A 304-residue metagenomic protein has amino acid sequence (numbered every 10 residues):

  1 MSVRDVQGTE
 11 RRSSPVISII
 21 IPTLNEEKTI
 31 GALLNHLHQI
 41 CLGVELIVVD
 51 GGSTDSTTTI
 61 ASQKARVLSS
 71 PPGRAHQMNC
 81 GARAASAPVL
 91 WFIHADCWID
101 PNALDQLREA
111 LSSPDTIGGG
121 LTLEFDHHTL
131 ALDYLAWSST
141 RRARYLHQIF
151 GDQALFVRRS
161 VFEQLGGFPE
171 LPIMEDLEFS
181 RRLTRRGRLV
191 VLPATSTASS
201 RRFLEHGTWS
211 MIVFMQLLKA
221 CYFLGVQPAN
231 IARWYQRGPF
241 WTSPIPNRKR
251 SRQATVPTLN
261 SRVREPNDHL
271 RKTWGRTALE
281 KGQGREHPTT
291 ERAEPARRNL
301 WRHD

Functional and structural regions predicted by a protein language model:
M1-R12, R181-G275, E280, G284 (+1 more regions): Hydrophobic helical membrane-anchoring modules
K28-A32, D55-Q63: Acidic helix N-cap motif at the loop->helix transition within catalytic regions of sugar-transfer enzymes
N35-V44: Short, acidic, metal-binding catalytic loop of nucleotide-sugar glycosyltransferases
H36, D50-T58, C97: A conserved acidic beta->alpha catalytic loop
S56, A95-A110, R181: Acidic donor-binding/catalytic loop of UDP-sugar-dependent glycosyltransferases, especially processive GT2
T58-A84: Conserved donor nucleotide-binding strand/loop of the catalytic core
L90: Short aromatic/hydrophobic "clamp" motif used to bind/position activated sugar donors
N102-A131: Conserved donor NDP-sugar-binding/catalytic core segment of glycosyltransferases
